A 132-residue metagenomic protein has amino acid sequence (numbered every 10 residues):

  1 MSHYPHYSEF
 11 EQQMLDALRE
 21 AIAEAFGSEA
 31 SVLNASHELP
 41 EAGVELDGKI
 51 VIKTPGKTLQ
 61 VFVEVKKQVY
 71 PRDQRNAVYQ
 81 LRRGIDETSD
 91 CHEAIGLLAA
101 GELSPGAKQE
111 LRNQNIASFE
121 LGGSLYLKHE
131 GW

Functional and structural regions predicted by a protein language model:
M1-L39: Acidic-basic catalytic patches of nuclease active cores, encompassing PD-(D/E)XK and other metal-cofactor nuclease
S28-S31, G56-T58, C91-A94: A generic structural motif
N34-E38, D47-I50, L103: Short secondary-structure capping/turn segments at boundaries of alpha-helices and beta-strands
L39-D47, K108-Q109, E130: Short, solvent-exposed polar/charged micro-motifs at secondary-structure junctions
A42-D86, G96-L97: Conserved catalytic cores of phosphodiester-cleaving nucleases, focusing on short active-site segments
E87-C91, Q114: Alpha-helix C-cap/termination motif
E93-G101: Acidic beta-strand-to-loop metal/phosphate-binding motif
E102-W132: Domain-level recognition of nuclease-like catalytic cores that cleave nucleotide substrates
